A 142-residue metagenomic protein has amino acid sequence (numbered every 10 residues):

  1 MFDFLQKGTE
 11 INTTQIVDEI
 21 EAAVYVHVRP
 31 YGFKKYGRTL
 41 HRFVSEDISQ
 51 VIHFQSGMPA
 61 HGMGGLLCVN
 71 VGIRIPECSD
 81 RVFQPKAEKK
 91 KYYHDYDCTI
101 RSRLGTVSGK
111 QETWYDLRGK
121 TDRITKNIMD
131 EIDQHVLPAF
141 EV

Functional and structural regions predicted by a protein language model:
F2-E19, A23, K35, R42-V142: Intrinsically disordered, low-complexity regulatory regions enriched in serine/threonine/proline and acidic residues
